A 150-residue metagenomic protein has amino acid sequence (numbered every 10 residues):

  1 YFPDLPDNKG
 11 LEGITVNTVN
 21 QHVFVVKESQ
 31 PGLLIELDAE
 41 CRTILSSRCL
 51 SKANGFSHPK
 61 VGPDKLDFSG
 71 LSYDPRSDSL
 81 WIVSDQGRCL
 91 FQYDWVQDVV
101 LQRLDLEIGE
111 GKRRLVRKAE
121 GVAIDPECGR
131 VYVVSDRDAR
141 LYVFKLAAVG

Functional and structural regions predicted by a protein language model:
Y1-G150: Sequence/structural signature of beta-propeller domains
